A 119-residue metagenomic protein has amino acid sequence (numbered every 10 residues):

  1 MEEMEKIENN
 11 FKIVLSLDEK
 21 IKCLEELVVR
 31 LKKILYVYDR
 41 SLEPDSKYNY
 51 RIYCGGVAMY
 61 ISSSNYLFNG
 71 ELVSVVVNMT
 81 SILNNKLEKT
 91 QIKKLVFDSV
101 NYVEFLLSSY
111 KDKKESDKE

Functional and structural regions predicted by a protein language model:
M1-L15, S108-E119: Short intrinsically disordered terminal tails
E3-S46: Short terminal alpha-helical segments
I7-N10, V14-L17, I21-L24, N69 (+3 more regions): Amphipathic alpha-helical coiled-coil segments with heptad-repeat character
I13, C23-E25, P44, M79-I82 (+2 more regions): Helix-centric, low-specificity signal for extended rod-like, repetitive segments
I13, K20, K33-Y36, G56 (+3 more regions): Detector for intrinsically disordered, low-structure N-terminal pre-sequences
V28, K32-L35, D39, N65 (+3 more regions): A structural signal for well-ordered alpha-helices, especially hydrophobic packing surfaces of coiled-coils
E43-L95: Long, low-complexity or tandemly repetitive, helically biased scaffold regions used for multimeric assembly/adhesion
S81-E119: Amphipathic alpha-helical binding modules
